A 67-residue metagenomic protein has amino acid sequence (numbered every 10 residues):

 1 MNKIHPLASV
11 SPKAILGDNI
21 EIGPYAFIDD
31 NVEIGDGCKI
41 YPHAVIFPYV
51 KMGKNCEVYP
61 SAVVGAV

Functional and structural regions predicted by a protein language model:
N2, A8, A14, N19-I22 (+7 more regions): A structural motif detector for beta-strand N-caps
G65-V67: Acidic/polar low-complexity surface segments
